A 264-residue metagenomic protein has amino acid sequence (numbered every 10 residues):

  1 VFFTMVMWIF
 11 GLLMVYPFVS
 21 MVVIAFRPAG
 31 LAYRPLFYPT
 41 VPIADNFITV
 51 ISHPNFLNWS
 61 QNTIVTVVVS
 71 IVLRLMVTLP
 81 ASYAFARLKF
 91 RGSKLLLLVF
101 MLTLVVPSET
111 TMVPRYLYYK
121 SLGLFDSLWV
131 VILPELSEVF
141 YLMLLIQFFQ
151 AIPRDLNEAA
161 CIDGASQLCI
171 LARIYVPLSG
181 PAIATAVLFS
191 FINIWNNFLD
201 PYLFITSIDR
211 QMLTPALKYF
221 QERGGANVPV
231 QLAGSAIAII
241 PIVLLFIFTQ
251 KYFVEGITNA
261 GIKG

Functional and structural regions predicted by a protein language model:
F3-G264: A structural signal for multi-pass alpha-helical bundles of membrane permease subunits that mediate small-molecule
